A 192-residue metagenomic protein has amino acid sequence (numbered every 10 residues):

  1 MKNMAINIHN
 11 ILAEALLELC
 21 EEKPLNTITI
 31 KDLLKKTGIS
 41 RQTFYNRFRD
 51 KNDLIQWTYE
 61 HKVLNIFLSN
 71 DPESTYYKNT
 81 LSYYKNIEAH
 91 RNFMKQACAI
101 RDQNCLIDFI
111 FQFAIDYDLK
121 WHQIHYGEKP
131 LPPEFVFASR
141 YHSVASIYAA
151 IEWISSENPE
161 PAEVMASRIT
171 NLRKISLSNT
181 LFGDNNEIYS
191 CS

Functional and structural regions predicted by a protein language model:
M1-K23, T27, D32: Basic, helix-initiating cap at the start of DNA-binding domains
L12, K31-K36, F44, I87: Append "Primarily bacterial transcriptional regulators
E21-L25, G38-I55: HTH DNA-binding helix-turn interface
T29, T58-F67: Short, basic, alpha-helical segments at the C-terminal edge of helix-turn-helix-like DNA-binding modules
T29-I30, D50, P161: Residues that mark the N-terminal boundary/hinge immediately upstream of a DNA-recognition element
L68-F93: Hydrophobic alpha-helical connector segments
Q103-K129, P133-Y148, S178: Amphipathic alpha-helical packing segments from all-alpha helical-bundle domains
E152-S192: C-terminal peripheral helix-coil segments that are non-catalytic and often amphipathic
